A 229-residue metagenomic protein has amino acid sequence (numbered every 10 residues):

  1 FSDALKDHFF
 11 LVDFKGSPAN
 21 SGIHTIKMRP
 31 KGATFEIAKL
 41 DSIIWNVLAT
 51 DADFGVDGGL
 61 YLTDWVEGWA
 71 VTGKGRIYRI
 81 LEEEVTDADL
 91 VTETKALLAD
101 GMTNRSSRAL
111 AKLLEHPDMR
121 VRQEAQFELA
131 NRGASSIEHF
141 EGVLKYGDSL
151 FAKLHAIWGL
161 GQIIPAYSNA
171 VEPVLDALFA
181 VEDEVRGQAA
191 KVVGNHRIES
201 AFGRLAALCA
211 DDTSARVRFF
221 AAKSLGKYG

Functional and structural regions predicted by a protein language model:
F1-A109: Beta-propeller domains with acidic blade repeats across secreted/periplasmic ectodomains and cytosolic WD/CNH propellers
T103-K112, G133-K145, P165-F179, I198-A210 (+1 more regions): Amphipathic alpha-helical scaffolding segments comprising HEAT/armadillo-like alpha-solenoid repeats
A109, E124, H139, A152-H155 (+4 more regions): Alpha-solenoid helical repeat scaffolds
A109-E115, M119-R132: Alpha-helical segment of the N-proximal tetratricopeptide repeat
M119-R120, S149-F151, D183-E184, E199 (+1 more regions): Alpha-helix N-cap/helix-start positions at coil->helix boundaries
Y146-K153, L160-G161, Y167: Beta-propeller domains
